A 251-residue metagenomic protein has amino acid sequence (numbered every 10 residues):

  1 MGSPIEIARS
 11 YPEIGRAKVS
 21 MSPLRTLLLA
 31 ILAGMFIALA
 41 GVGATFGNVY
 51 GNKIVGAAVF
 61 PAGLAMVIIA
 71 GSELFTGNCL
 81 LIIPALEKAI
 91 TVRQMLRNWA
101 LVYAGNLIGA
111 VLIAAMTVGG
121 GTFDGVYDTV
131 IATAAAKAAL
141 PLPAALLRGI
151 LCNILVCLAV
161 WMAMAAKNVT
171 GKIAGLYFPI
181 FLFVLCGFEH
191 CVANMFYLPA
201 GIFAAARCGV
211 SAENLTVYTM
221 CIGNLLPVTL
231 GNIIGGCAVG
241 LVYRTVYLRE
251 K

Functional and structural regions predicted by a protein language model:
M1-K251: Alpha-helical transmembrane segments and their helix-helix packing motifs
